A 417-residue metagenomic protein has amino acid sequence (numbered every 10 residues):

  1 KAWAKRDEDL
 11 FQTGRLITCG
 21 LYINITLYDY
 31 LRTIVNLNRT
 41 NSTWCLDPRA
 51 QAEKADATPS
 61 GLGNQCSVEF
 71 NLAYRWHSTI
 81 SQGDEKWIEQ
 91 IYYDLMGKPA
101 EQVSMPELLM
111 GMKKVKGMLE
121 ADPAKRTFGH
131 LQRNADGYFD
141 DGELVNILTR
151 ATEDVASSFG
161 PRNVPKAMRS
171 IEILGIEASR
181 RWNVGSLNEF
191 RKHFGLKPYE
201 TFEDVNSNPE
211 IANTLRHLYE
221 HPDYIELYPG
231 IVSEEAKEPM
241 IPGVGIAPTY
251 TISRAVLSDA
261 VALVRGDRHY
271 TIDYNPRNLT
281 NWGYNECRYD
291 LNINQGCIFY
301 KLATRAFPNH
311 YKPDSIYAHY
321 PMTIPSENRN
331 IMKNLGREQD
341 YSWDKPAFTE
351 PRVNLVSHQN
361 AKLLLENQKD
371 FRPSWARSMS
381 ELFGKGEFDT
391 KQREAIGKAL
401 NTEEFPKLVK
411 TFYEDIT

Functional and structural regions predicted by a protein language model:
K1-T417: Terminal regions of secretory-pathway proteins
